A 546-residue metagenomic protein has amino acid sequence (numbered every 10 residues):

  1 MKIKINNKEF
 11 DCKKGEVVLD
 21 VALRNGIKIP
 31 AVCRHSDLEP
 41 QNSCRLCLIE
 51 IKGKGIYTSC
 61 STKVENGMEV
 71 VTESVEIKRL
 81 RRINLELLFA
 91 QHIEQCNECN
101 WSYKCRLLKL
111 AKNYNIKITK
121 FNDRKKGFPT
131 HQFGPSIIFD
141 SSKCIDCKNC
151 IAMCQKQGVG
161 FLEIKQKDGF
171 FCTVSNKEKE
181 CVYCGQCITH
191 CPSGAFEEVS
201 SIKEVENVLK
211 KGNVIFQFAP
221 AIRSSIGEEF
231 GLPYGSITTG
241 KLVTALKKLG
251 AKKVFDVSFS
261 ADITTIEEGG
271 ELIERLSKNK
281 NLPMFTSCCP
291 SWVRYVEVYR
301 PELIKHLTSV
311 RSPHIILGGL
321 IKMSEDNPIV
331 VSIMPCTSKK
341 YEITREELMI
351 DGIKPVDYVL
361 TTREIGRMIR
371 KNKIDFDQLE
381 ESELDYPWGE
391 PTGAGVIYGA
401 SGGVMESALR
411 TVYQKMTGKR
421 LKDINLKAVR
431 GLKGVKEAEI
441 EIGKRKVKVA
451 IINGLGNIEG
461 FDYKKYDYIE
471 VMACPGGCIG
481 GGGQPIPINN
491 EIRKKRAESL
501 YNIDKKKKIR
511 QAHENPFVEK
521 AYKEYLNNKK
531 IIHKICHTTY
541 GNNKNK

Functional and structural regions predicted by a protein language model:
M1-I3: Short structural boundary motif marking the start of a folded domain
I5-K8, K52-G53: Short strand-turn-strand beta-turns centered on an Asx-Gly dipeptide
D11: NTP/phosphate- and nucleic-acid-binding module
K14-G67, E73, I77, V199-K546: Iron-sulfur-associated redox domains of electron-transfer enzymes in respiratory and anaerobic energy metabolism
V17, N149, Q186: Residue-level recognition of oxygen-bearing side chains
R45-Y183, F196-V208, N213-V214: Fe-S ferredoxin-like electron-transfer domains and their immediately adjacent linker/connector regions across
S175-V199, E297-P301, V359: Helix-enriched interaction subdomains in cytosolic or periplasmic regions, typified by TIR/SEFIR signaling/NADase cores
